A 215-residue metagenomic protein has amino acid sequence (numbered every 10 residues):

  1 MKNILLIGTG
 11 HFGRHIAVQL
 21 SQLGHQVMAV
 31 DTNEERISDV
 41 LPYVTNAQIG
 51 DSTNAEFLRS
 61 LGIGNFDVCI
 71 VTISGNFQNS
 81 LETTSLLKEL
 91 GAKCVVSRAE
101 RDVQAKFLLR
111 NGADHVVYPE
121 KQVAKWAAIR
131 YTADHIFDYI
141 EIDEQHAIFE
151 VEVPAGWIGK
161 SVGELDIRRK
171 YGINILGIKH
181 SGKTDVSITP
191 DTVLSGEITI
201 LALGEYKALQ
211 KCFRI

Functional and structural regions predicted by a protein language model:
M1-I215: Cytosolic regulatory regions of ion transport systems
